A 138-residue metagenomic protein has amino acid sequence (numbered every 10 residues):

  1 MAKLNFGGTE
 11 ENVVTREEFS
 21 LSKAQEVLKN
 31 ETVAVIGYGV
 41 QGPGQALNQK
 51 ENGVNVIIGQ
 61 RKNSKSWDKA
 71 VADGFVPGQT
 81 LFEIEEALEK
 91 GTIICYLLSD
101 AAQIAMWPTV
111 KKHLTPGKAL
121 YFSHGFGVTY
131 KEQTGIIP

Functional and structural regions predicted by a protein language model:
M1-T32, R61: Glycine/serine-rich phosphate-binding loop and adjoining beta1-alpha1 elements at the start of nucleotide-handling
K29-T32, K90, G117: Phosphate-coordination loops involved in phosphoryl transfer and adenosine-cofactor binding
E31-Q49: Glycine-rich adenosine-cofactor-binding loop
G44, K50-F75: NAD(P)-binding Rossmann-fold cofactor-contacting core
I58-Q60, Q79-L81, L120-S123: General beta-strand structural signal in soluble alpha/beta enzymes
G74-G91: Short acidic low-complexity segments
A102-P138: Rossmann-like NAD(P)(H) cofactor-binding subdomain of soluble oxidoreductases
